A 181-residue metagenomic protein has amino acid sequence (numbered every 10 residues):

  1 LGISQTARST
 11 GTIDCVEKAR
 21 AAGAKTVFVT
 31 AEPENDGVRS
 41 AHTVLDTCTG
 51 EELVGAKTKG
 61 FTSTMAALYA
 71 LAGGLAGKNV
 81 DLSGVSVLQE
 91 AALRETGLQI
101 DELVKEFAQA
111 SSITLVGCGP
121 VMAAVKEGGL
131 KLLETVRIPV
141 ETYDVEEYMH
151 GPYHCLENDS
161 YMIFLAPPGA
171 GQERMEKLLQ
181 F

Functional and structural regions predicted by a protein language model:
L1-V87, C118, Y153, Y161-F181: Glycine-rich phosphate-binding loops that contact phosphosugars or nucleotide phosphates
A22, Q109-N158: Anionic-ligand anchoring segments at beta-strand to alpha-helix junctions in alpha/beta enzyme folds, i.e., glycine
T26, R94-L98, T142-Y148: Short gly/ser/thr-rich secondary-structure transition/capping motifs
E32, E95, T135: Residue-level signal for short amphipathic helical patches enriched in basic/charged and nearby hydrophobic residues
E34, E102-E106, H150-Y153: Short, flexible, glycine/charge-rich loop motifs used to bind or transfer phosphoryl groups or to couple energy/partner
N79-S83, V104, Y143: Flexible, glycine/charged-enriched surface loops at secondary-structure junctions
V87-A91, I138: Hydrophobic, aromatic-rich cap/lid helix
L93-Q109: A short, well-structured juxtamembrane/interface segment
